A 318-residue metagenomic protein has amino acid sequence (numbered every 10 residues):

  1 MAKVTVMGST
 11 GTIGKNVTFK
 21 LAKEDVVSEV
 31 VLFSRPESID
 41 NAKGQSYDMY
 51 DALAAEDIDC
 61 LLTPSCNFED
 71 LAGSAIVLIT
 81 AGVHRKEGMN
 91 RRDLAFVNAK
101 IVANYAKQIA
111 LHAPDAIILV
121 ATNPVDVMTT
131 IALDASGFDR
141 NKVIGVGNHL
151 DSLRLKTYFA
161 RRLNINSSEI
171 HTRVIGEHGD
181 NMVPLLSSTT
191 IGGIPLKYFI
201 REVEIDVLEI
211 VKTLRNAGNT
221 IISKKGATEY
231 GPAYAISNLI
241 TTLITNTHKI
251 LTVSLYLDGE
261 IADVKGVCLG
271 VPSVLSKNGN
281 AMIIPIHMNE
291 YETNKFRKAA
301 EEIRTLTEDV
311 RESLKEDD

Functional and structural regions predicted by a protein language model:
M1-V4: Extreme N-terminal starter segment of soluble prokaryotic enzymes
V6-M7, L32: Hydrophobic Val/Ile/Leu positions in short beta-strands of Rossmann-like dinucleotide-binding domains
T10: Conserved glycine-rich cofactor-binding loop
G14-K15: N-terminal Rossmann-fold NAD(P) dinucleotide-binding loop
F33-S74, T305-K315: Conserved N-terminal Rossmann-fold NAD(P) cofactor-binding segment
A54-D115: Rossmann-like NAD(P)-binding element
N90-K156: Rossmann-like NAD(P)(H) cofactor-binding subdomain of soluble oxidoreductases
S136-K142, D151-D318: C-terminal substrate-binding/catalytic lobe of Rossmann-fold NAD(P)-dependent dehydrogenases
